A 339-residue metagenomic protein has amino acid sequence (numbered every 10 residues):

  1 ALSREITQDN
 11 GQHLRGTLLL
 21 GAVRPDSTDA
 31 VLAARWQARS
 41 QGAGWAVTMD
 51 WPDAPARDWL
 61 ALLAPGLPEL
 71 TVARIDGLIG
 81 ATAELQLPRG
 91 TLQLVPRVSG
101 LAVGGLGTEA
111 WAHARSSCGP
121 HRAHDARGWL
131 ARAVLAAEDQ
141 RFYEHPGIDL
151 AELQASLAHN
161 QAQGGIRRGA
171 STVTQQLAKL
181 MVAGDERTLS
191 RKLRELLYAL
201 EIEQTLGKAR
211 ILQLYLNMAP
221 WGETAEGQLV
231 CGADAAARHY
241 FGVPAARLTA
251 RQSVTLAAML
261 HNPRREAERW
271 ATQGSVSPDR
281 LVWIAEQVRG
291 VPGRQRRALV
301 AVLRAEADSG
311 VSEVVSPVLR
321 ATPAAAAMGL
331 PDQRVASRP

Functional and structural regions predicted by a protein language model:
A1-P339: Juxtamembrane regions of bacterial inner-membrane/periplasmic proteins, predominantly the peptidoglycan biogenesis
